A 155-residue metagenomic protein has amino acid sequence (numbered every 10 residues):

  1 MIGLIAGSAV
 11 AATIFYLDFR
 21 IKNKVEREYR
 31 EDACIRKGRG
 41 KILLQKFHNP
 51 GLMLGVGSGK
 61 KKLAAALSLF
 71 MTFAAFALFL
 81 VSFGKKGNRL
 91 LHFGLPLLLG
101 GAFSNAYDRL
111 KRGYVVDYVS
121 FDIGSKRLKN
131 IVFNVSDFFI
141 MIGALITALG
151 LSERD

Functional and structural regions predicted by a protein language model:
M1-D155: Alpha-helical transmembrane bundles and membrane-interface segments of multipass inner-membrane proteins
